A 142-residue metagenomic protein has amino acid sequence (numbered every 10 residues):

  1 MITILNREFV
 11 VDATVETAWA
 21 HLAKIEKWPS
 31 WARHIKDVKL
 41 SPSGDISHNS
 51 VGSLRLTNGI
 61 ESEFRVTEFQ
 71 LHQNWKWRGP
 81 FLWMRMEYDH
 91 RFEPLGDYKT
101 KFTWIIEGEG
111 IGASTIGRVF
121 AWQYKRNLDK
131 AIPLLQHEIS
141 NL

Functional and structural regions predicted by a protein language model:
M1-S43: Hydrophobic ligand-binding cavity/cleft-lining segments
I2, H72-N74, D97-K101: A generic structural signal for beta-strand entry/edge sites
N6-E8, E61-E63, E87-D89, I105: Well-ordered beta-strand positions in beta-sheet-rich domains
V10, T67-Q70, E93-P94: Well-ordered beta-strand positions
T17-L22, W28, V66, W75-W77 (+2 more regions): Hydrophobic pocket/interface hotspot
K39-E87, P133-L142: Glycine-rich portal/gate segments that line the openings of hydrophobic small-molecule binding cavities
P80-K130, H137, N141: Beta-strand/loop substructures that line and gate deep hydrophobic ligand-binding cavities in soluble
